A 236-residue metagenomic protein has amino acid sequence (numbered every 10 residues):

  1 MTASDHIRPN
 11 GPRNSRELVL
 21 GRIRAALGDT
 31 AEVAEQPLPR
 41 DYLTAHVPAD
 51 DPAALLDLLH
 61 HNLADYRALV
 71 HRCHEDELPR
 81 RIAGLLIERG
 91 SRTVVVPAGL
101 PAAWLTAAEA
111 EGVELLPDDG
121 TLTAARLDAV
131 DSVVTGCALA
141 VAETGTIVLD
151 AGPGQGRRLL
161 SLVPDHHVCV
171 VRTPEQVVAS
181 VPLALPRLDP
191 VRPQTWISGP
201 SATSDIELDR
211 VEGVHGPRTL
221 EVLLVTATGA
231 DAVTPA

Functional and structural regions predicted by a protein language model:
T2-A236: The feature marks the mature, well-folded catalytic cores of soluble enzymes
